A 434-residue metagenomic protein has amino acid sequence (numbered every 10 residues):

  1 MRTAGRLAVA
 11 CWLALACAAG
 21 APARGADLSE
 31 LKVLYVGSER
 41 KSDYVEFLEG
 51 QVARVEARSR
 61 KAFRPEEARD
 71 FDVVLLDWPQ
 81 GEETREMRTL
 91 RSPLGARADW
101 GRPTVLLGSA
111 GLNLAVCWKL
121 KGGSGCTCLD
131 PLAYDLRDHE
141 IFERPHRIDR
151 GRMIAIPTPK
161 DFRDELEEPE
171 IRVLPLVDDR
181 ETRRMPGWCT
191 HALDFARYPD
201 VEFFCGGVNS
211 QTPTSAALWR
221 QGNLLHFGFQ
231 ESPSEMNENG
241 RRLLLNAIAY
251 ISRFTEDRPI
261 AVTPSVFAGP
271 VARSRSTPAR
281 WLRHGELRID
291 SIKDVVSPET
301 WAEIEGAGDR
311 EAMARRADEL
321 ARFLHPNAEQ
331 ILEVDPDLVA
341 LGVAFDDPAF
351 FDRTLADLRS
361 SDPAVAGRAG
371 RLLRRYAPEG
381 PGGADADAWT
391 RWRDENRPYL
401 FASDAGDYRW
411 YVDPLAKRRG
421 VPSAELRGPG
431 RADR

Functional and structural regions predicted by a protein language model:
M1-R6: Positively charged n-region of N-terminal signal peptides that target proteins for export
A8-A18: Bacterial N-terminal signal peptides
G20-G25: Boundary at the C-terminal end of the N-terminal hydrophobic targeting segment
A26-S29, R197-E329, G406: Extracellular ligand-binding/catalytic regions of CAZymes and related secreted enzymes and adhesion modules
E30-V116: Helical hinge/lid and interdomain linker segments adjacent to catalytic or ligand-binding clefts that mediate domain
L106-E202: An acidic, glycine-rich "communication" segment
L129-R137, P145, I289-R434: Long, helix-rich interaction regions
